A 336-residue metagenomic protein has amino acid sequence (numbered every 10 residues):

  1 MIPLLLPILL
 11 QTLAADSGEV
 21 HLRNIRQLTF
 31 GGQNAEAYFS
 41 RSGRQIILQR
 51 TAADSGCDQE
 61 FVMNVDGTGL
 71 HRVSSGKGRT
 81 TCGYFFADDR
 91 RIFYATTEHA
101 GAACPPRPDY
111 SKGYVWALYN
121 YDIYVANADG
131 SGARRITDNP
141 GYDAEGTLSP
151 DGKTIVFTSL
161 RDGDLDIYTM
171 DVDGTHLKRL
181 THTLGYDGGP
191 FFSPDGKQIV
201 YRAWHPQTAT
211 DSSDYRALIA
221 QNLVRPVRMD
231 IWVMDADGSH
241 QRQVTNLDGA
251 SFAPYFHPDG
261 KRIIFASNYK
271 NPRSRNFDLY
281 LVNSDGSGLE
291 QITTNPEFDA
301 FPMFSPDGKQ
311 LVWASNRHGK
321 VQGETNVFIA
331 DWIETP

Functional and structural regions predicted by a protein language model:
I2-Q11: Sec-dependent N-terminal signal peptides
T12-Q33, N64-R79, N127-Y142, M170-Y186 (+4 more regions): Multi-bladed beta-propeller domains
F30-Q33, Q49-E60, S75-T80, A95-D122 (+8 more regions): A flexible loop/linker signature enriched in serine peptidases of the S9 family
R41-S42, A87-D88, P150-D151, P194-D195 (+2 more regions): Residue-level detector of Asp-centered blade-edge/turn motifs that repeat once per structural unit in beta-propeller
I46-I47, I92, I155, I199 (+2 more regions): Hydrophobic beta-strand positions that form the internal "hydrophobic ladder" of WD40/Gbeta-like beta-propeller blades
C57, D89, T154: Carbohydrate-interacting regions of secretory-pathway proteins
T154, D171, Q198, D235 (+1 more regions): Tandem repeat domain/solenoid detector
